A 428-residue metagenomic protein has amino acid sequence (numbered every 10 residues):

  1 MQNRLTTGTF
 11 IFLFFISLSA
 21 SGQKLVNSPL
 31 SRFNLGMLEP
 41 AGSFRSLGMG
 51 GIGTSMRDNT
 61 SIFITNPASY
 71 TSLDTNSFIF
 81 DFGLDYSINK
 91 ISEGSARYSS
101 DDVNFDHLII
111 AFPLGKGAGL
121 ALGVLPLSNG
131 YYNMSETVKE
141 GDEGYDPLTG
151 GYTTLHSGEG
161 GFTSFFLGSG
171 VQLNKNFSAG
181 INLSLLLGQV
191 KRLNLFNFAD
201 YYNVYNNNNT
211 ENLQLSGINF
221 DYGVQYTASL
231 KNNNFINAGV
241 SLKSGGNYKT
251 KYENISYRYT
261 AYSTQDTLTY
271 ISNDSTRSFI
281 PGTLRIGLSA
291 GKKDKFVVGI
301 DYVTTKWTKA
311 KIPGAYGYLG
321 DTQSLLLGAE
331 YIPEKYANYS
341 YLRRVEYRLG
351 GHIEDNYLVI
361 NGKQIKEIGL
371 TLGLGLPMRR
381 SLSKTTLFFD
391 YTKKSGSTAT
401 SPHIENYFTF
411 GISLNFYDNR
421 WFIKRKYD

Functional and structural regions predicted by a protein language model:
M1-N27, D428: Bacterial Sec-dependent N-terminal signal peptides
Q23-D428: Subset of outer-membrane beta-barrel
